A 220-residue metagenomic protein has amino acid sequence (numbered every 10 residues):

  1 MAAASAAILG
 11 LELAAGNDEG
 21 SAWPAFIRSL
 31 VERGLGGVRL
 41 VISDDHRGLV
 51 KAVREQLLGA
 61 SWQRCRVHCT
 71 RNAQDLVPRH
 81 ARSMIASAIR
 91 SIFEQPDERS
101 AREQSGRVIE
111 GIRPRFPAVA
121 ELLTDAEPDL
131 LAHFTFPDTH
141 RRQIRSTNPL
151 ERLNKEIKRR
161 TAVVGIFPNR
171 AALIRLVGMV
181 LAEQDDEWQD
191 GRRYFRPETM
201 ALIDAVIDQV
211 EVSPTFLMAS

Functional and structural regions predicted by a protein language model:
M1-S220: Catalytic center-proximal scaffold of phosphoryl-transfer enzymes
